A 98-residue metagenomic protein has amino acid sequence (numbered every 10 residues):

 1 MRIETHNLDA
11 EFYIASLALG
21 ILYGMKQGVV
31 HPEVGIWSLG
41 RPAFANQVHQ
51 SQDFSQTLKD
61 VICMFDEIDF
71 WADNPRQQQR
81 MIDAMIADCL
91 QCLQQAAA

Functional and structural regions predicted by a protein language model:
M1-A98: Acidic, Ser/Pro/Thr-rich low-complexity regulatory regions and the short amphipathic helical interaction modules they
